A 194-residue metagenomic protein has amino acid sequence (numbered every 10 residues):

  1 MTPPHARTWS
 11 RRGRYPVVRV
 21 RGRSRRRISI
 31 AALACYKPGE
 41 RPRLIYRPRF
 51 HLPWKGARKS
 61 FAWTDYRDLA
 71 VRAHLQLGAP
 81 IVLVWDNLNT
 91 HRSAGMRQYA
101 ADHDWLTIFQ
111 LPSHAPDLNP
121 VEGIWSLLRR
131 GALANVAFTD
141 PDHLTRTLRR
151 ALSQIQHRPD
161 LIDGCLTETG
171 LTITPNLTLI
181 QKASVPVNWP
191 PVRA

Functional and structural regions predicted by a protein language model:
M1-D68, I173, L179-V192: Extended, low-complexity cationic-aromatic segments
Y15-G22, D104-P120: RNase H-like polynucleotidyl transferase catalytic core
R26-I28, A79, D104-T107: Short glycine-/polar-rich loops that comprise or flank the Walker A/P-loop and associated switch/sensor motifs
W63-V82: Short, basic/hydrophobic alpha-helical segments
L83-R97, S113-L118: Acidic, metal-coordinating catalytic cores used for nucleic-acid/nucleotide bond scission and strand-transfer chemistry
Q98-D104: Short, surface-exposed basic-aromatic patches at helix termini and helix-loop junctions that form
E122-A194: C-terminal anion-handling pockets and recognition modules
